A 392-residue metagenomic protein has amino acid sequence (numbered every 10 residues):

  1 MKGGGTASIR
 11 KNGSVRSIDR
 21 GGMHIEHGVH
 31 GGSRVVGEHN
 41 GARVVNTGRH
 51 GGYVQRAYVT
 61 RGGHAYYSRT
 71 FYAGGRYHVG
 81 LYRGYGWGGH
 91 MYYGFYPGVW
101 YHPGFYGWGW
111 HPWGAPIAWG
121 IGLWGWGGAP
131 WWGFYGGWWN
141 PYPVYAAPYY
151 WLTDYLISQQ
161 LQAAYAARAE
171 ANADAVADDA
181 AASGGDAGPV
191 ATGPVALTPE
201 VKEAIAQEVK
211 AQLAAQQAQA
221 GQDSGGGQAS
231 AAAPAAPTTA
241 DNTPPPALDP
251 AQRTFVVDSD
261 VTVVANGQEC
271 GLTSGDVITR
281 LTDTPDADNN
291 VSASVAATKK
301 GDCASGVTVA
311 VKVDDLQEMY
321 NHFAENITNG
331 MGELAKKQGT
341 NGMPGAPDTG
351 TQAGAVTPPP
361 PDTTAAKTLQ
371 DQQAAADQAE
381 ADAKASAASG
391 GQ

Functional and structural regions predicted by a protein language model:
M1-T60, D223-A236, A353-Q392: Extracytoplasmic low-complexity, disordered linker/stalk tracts in cell-surface/secreted proteins
K11-A196: Low-complexity segments
H24, T298-G301: Short, surface-exposed beta-strand-loop junctions and turns on beta-sheet-rich folds
I157, L161, K210, A214 (+1 more regions): Sec-exported extracytoplasmic/periplasmic mature domains
P194-V195, P199-V261, D283-N289, S305-V307 (+1 more regions): SH3-family beta-barrel domains
P245-P246, N266-L272: Short, surface-exposed secondary-structure edge patches
E269-D283: Conserved beta-strand/loop element in small beta-rich adapter and peptidoglycan-binding domains
N289-T298: SH3/SH3-like beta-barrel fold
